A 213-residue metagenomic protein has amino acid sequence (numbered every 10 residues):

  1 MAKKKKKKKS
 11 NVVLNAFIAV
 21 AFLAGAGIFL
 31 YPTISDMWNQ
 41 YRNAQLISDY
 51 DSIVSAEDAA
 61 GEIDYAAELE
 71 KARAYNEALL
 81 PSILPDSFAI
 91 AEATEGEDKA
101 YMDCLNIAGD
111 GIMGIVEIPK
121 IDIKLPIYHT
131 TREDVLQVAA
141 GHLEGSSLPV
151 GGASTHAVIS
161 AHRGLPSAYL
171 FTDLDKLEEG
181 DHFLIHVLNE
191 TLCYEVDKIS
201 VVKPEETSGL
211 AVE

Functional and structural regions predicted by a protein language model:
M1-K8: Terminal targeting segments of Actinobacterial cell-envelope proteins
K8, V12, I18-E213: Solvent-exposed, non-transmembrane regions of membrane-associated and secreted proteins
